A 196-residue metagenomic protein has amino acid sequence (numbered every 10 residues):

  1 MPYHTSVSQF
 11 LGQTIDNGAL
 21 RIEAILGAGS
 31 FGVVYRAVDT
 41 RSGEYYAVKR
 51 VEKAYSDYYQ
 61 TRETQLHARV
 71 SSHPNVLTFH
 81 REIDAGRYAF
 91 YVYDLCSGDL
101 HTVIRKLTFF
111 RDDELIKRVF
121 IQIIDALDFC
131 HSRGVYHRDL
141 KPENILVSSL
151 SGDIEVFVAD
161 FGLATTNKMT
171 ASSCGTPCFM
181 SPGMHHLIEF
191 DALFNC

Functional and structural regions predicted by a protein language model:
M1-I15, E23: Juxta-kinase regulatory segment immediately upstream of eukaryotic protein kinase catalytic domains
V33: Conserved N-lobe ATP-binding subsite of Hanks-type protein kinase domains, especially the beta3 VAIK lysine
R50-S71: Conserved N-lobe beta3->alphaC-helix segment of eukaryotic protein kinase catalytic domains
T78-R87, S97: Short beta-strand micro-motifs within the conserved protein kinase catalytic domain, predominantly in the N-lobe
G86-D94, H101-T102: A conserved loop-to-beta-strand element in the N-lobe of protein kinase catalytic cores that borders the ATP-binding
V119-F120: Activation segment signature within eukaryotic-like protein kinase domains
H131-S148: Catalytic-loop of the protein kinase fold
